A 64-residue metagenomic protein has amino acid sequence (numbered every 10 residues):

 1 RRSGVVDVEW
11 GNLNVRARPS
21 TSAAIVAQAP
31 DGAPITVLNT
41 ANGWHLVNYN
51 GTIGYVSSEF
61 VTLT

Functional and structural regions predicted by a protein language model:
R1-N14, A27-D31, L38-A41, S58 (+1 more regions): SH3-family beta-barrel domains
P19-A24: Short alpha-helix capping/helix-loop boundary micro-motifs
G32, H45-Y49: SH3/SH3-like beta-barrel fold
N48-E59: Short, compositionally biased
